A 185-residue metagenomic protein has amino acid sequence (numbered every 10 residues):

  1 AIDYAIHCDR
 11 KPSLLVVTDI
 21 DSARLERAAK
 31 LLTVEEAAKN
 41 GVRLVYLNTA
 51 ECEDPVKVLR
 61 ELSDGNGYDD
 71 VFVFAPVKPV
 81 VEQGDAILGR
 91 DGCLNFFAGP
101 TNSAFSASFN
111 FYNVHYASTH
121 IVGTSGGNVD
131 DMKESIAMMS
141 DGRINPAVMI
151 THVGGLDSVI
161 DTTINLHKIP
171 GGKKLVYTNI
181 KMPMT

Functional and structural regions predicted by a protein language model:
I2, I6-V81: Adenosine-nucleotide cofactor-binding segment
D9, A86-G89, Y112-Y116: Short, conserved loop/helix-junction motifs that constitute active-site signature segments in enzyme catalytic cores
T18-D19, T49, F74, V122-G126 (+1 more regions): Hydrophobic alpha-helical scaffolding
S22-A28, S103-S106, M182-M184: Short, charged/polar "capping" segments at the starts of alpha-helices and the immediately preceding loops
A29-K39, E53-R60, N66, P79-A86 (+1 more regions): C-terminal hydrophobic helical "lid"/dimerization subdomain of Rossmann-like NAD(P)H-dependent oxidoreductases
A38-R43, C93-N95, S108-A147: Rossmann-fold dehydrogenase core element
D70-A75, A86-S106, H120-V122: ADP-ribose/adenylate-binding Rossmann-like module
